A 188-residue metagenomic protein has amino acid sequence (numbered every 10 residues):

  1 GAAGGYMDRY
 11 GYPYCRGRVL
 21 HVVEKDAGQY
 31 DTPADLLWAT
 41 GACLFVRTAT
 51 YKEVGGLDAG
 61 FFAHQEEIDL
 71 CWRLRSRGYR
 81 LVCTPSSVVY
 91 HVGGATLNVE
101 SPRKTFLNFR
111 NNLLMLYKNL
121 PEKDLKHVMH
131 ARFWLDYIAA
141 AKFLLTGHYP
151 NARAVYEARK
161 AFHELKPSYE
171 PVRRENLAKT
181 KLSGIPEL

Functional and structural regions predicted by a protein language model:
G1-F62, I68, R77: Acidic/His-rich active-site region of diverse nucleotide-sugar glycosyltransferases
T40, W72, P85: A cytosolic small-molecule/anion-sensing beta-strand core signal
F62, W72, L114: Active-site phosphate/pyrophosphate- and oxyanion-stabilizing loops and adjacent acidic/basic residues in soluble
D69-R73, V89: Short active-site alpha-helical segment characteristic of glycosyltransferases and processive polysaccharide synthases
R77-P171, S183: Active-site-adjacent helix/loop segment of glycosyltransferases that harbors family-specific signature motifs
N176-L188: Anionic, Ser/Thr-rich low-complexity intrinsically disordered regions
